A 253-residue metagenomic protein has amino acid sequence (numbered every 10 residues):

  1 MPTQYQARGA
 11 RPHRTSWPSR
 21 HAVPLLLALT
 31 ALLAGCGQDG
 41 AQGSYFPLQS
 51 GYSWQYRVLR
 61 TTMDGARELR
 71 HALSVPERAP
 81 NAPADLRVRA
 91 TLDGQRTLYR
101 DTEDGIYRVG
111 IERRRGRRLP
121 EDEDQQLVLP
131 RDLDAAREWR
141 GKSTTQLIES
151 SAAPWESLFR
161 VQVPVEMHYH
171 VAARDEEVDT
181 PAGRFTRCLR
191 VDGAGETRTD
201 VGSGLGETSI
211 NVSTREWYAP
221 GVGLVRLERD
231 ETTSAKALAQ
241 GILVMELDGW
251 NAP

Functional and structural regions predicted by a protein language model:
T3-L25: Bacterial N-terminal signal peptides that target proteins for export
L33-G35: C-terminal motif of bacterial Sec signal peptides marking the signal peptidase cleavage site
G37-P253: Conserved functional acidic sites
